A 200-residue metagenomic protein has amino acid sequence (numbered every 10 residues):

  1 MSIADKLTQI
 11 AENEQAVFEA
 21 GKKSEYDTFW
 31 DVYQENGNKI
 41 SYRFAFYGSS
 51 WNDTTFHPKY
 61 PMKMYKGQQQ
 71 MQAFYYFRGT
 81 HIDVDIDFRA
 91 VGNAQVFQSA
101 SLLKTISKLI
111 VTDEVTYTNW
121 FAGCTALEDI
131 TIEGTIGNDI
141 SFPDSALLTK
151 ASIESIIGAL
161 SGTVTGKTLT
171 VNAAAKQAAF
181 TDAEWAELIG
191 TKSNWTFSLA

Functional and structural regions predicted by a protein language model:
M1-E19: Short, low-complexity N-terminal tether/leader segments at secretion or assembly junctions of large, surface-exposed
F18-I40, W51-Q69, R78-G92, S101-V115 (+4 more regions): Structural signature of tandem-repeat unit edges
S41-A45, A73-Y76, Q95-V96, N119-W120 (+1 more regions): A detector of tandemly repeated sequence units and domain arrays
R43, G48, W185-A186: Short glycine-/small-residue-rich flexible loop motifs, especially phosphate/cofactor-binding loops
Y47, R78, Q98, A122 (+1 more regions): Alpha-helix boundary recognition
N93, Y117, E184-W185: Residues within well-ordered alpha-helices
A179-K192: Short, aromatic/basic amphipathic alpha-helical patches
